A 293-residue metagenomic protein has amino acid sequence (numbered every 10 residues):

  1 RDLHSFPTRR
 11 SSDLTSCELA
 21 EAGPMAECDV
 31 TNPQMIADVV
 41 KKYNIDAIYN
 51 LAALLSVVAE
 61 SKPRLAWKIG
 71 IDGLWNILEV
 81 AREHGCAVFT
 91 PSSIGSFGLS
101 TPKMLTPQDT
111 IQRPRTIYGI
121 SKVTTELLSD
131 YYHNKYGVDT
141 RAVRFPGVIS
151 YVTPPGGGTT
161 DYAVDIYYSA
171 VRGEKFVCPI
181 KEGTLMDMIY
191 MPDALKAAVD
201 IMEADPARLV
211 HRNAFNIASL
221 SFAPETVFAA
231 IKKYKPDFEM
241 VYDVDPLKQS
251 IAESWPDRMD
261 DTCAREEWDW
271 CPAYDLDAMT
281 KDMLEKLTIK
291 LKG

Functional and structural regions predicted by a protein language model:
R1-T8: Single conserved hydrophobic/aromatic residue that forms the stacking wall/gate of nucleotide- or nucleobase-binding
L19-N32: Rossmann-fold cofactor-recognition segment
V30-I69, V80: NAD(P)H-binding glycine-rich loop region in Rossmannoid oxidoreductase-like domains and their noncatalytic homologs
N44, N50, W75-I117: Conserved Rossmann-fold NAD(P)-dependent oxidoreductase catalytic core, especially the SDR/UDP-sugar
E60, I111, R144-P155, D165-I189: A conserved pocket-lining segment of Rossmann-fold NAD(P)-dependent short-chain dehydrogenase/reductase
V123, Y136, I149-V164, M191-P192 (+1 more regions): Glycine/proline-rich active-site loop of Rossmann-fold NAD(P)-dependent oxidoreductases
L127-V152: Conserved beta-loop-beta element that borders a ligand/cofactor-binding pocket
P179-K181, M186-G293: C-terminal substrate-binding subdomain of Rossmann-fold SDR/epimerase-dehydratase oxidoreductases
